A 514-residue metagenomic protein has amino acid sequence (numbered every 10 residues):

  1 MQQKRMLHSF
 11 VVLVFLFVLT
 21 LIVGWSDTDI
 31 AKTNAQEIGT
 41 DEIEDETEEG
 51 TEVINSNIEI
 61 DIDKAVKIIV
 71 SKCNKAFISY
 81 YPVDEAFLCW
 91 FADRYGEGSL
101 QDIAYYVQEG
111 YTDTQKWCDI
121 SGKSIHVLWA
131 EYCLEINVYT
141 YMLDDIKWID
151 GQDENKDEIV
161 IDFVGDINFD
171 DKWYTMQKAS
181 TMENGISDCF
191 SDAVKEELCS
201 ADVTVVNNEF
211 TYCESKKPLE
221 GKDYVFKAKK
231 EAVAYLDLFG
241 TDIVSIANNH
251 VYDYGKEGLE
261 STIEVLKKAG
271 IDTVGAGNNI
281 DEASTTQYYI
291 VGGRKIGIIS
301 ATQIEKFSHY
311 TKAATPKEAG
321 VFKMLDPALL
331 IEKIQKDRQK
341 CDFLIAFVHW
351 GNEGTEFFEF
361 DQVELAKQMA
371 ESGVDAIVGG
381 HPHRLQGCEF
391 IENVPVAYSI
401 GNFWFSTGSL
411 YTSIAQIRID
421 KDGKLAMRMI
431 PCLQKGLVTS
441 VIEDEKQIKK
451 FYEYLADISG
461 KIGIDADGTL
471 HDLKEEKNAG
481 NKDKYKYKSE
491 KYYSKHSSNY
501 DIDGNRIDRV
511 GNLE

Functional and structural regions predicted by a protein language model:
Q2-V12: Bacterial N-terminal signal peptides that target proteins for export
H8, Q36, E49-K72: Zinc-dependent metallopeptidase catalytic helix centered on the HExxH motif and its immediate flanking segment
V12-I22: Bacterial N-terminal signal peptides
L21-E37: Sec-dependent signal peptide cleavage junction
T40-E48: D/E-rich low-complexity acidic segments and tails
E52-I58, I136-K147, E154: Low-complexity, Pro/Thr/Ser/Gly/Ala-rich linker/spacer regions in secreted, extracellular modular proteins
I68-H126, A130-E131: Active-site-proximal alpha-helical
L143-E514: Acidic, metal/ion-coordinating pockets
